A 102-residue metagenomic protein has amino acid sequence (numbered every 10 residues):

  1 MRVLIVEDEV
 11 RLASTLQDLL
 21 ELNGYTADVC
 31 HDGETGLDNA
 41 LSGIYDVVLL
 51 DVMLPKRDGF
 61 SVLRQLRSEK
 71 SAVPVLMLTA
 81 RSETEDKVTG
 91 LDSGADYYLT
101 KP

Functional and structural regions predicted by a protein language model:
M1-P102: N-terminal/domain-start alpha-helical segments
